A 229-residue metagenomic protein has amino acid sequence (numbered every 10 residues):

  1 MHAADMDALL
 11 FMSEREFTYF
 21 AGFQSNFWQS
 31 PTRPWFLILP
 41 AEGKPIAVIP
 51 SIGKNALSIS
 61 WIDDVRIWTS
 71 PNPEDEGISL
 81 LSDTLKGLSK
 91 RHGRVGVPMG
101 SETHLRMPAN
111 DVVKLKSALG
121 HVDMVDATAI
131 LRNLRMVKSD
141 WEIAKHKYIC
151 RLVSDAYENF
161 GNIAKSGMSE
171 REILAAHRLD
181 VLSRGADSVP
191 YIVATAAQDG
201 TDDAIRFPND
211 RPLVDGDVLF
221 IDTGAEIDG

Functional and structural regions predicted by a protein language model:
M1-L152: A composition/biophysics-driven feature that prefers long, compositionally simple stretches
A4, A156, D180-R184: Short alpha-helical functional segments enriched in proximate histidine and acidic residues
F17-Q29, D126-N133, V137, M168-G229: Short catalytic-site patches enriched in acidic/histidine residues that coordinate or position cofactors/metals
C150-F160, E170: Active-site pocket-lining segments that scaffold enzyme catalytic pockets across diverse folds
